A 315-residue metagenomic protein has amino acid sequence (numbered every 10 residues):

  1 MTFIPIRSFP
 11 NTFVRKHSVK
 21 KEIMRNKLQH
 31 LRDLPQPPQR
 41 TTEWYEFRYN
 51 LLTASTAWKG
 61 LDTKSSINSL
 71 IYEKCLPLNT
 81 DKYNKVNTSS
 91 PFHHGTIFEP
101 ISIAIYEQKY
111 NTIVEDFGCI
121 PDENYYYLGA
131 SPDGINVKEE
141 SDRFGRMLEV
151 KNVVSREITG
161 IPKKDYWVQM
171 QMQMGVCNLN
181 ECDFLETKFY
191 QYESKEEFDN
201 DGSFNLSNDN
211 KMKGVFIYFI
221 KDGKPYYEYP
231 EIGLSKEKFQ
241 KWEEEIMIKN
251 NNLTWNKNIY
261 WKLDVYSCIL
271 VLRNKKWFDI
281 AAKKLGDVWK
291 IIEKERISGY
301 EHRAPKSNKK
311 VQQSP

Functional and structural regions predicted by a protein language model:
T2-P315: Accessory terminal regions of nucleic-acid processing enzymes
